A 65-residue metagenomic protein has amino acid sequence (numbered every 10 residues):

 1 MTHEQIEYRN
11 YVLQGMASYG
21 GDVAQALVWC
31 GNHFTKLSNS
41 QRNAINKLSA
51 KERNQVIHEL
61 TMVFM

Functional and structural regions predicted by a protein language model:
M1-S38: The feature represents the first ordered module of a protein
N43-M65: Short, compact, well-ordered microdomains
